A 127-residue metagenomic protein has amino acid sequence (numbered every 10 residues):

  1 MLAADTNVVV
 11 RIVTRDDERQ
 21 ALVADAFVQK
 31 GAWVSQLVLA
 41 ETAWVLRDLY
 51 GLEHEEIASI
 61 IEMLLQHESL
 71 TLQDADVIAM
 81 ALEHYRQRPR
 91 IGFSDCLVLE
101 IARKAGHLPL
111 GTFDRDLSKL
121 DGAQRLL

Functional and structural regions predicted by a protein language model:
M1, L99-L127: Acidic, PIN/NYN-like endoribonuclease modules and their adjacent C-terminal/linker elements
M1-V34, Y50-E56, L127: Short, well-structured N-terminal submotif of metal-dependent ribonuclease cores
A4, R19, V34-L37, L52-S59 (+3 more regions): Alpha-helix N-cap and coil->helix boundary residues
V10-I12, L46-Y50, E68, Y85: Short amphipathic alpha-helical interaction patches enriched in hydrophobic/aromatic residues with interspersed Lys/Arg
A43-R47, E62-L65, L82, L99: Amphipathic alpha-helical segments within well-ordered protein domains
S69-G111: Active-site neighborhoods of divalent-metal-dependent phosphate/nucleic-acid chemistry enzymes
